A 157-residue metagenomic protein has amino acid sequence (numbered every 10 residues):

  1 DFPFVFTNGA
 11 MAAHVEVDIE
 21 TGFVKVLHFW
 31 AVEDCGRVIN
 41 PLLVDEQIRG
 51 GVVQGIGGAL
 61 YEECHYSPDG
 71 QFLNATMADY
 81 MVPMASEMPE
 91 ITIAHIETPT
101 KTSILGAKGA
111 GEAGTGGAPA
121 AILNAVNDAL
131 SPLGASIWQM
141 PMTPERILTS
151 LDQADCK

Functional and structural regions predicted by a protein language model:
D1-K157: C-terminal catalytic domains of large/alpha subunits in multi-subunit enzymes
